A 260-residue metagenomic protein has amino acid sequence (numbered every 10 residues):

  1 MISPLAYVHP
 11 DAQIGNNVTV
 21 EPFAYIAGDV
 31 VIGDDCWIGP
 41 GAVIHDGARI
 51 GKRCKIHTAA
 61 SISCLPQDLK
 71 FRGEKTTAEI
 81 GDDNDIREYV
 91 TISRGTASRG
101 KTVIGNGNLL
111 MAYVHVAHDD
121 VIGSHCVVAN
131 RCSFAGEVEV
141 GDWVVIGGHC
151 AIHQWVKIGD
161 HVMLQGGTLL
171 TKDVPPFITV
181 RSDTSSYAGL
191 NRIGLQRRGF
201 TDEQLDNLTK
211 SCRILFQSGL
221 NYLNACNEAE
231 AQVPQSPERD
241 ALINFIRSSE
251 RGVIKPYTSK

Functional and structural regions predicted by a protein language model:
M1-L5, P10-D11, N16-N17, R53 (+6 more regions): Terminal amphipathic alpha-helical/low-complexity segments used for targeting or macromolecular assembly
M1-S186: Structural signal for interior beta-strand "rungs" in well-ordered beta-sheet cores of soluble enzyme domains
